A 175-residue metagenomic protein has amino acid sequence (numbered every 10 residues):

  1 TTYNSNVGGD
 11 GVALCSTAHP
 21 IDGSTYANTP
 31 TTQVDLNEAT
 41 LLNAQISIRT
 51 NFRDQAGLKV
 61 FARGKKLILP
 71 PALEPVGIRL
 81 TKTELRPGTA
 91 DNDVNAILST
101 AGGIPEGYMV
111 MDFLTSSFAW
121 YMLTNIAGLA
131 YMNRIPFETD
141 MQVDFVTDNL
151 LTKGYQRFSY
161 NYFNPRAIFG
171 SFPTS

Functional and structural regions predicted by a protein language model:
T1, T50, D54: Conserved helix-loop functional segments at active or binding sites
T1-D10: Short, glycine/acidic-rich hinge or "gate" loops at secondary-structure transitions that mediate conformational
C15-A18, D22-T50, R63-K66, A72-S175: Sequence/fold signature of self-assembling virion shell proteins
Q55, K59-G64: Short gly/pro-enriched beta-turn/loop segments at secondary-structure junctions
